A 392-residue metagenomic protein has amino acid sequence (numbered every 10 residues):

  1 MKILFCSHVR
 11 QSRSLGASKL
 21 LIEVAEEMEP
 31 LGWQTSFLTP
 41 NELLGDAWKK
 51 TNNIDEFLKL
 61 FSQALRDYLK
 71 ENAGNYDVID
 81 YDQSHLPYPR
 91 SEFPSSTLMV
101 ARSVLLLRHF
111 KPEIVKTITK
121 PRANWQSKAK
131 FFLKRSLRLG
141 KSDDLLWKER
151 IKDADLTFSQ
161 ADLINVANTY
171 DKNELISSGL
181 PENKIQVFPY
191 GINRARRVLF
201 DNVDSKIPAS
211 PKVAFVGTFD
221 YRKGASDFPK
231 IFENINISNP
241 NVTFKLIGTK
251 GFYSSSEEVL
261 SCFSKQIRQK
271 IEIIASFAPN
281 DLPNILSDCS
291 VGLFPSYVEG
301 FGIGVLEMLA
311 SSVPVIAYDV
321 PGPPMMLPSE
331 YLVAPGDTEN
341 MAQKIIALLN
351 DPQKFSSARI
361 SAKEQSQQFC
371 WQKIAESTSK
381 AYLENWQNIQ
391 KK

Functional and structural regions predicted by a protein language model:
L107, N124-I164: Membrane-proximal helix-turn-helix segments that form the acceptor-binding/catalytic region of lipid-linked
N165, D204-K223, P229-F232, K245: Conserved donor-binding/catalytic core segment of Leloir-type glycosyltransferases
V216, T243-E258: Glycosyltransferase donor-sugar binding loop
S256-F277: Nucleotide-activated donor-binding/catalytic signature segment of Leloir-type glycosyltransferases, i.e., the conserved
S276, N284-C289: Short alpha-helical donor nucleotide-sugar binding micro-motif in glycosyltransferases
Y297: Aromatic "clamp/platform" in nucleotide-sugar-dependent glycosyltransferases that forms part of the donor/acceptor
V305, P314-A317: Short hydrophobic beta-strand element within catalytic cores of glycosyltransferases and related nucleotide-activated
E330-E339, A347-Q353: Conserved acidic donor-binding segment of nucleotide-sugar-dependent glycosyltransferases
